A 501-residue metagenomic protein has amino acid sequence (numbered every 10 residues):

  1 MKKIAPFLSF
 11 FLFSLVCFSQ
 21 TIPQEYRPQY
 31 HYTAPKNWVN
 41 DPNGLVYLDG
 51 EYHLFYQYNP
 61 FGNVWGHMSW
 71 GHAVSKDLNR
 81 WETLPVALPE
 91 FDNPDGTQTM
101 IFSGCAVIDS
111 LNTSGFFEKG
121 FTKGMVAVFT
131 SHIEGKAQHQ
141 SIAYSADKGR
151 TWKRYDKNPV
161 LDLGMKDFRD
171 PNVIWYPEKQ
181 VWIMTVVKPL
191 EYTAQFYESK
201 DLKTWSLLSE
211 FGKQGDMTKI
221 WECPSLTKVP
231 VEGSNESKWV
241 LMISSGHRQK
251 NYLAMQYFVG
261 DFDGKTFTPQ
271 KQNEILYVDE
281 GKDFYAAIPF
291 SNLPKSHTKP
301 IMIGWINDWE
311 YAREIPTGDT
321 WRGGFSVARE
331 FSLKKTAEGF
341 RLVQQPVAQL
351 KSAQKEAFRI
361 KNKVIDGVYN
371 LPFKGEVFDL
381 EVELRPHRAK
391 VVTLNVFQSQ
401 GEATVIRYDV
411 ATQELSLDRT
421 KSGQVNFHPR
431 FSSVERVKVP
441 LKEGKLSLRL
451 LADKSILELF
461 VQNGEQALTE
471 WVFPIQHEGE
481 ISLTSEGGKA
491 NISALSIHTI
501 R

Functional and structural regions predicted by a protein language model:
M1-Q24: Bacterial Sec-dependent N-terminal signal peptides
L15-V16, Q214, W471, I475: Residues in and immediately flanking transmembrane alpha helices
Q20-P171, W175-W221, P230-E280, K295-K299 (+4 more regions): Beta-rich carbohydrate-recognition and catalytic domains
E222-P224, A287: Repeated scaffold domains used in trafficking and secretory/extracellular systems, primarily beta-propellers
T227-K228, S291: Short glycine/serine- and small hydrophobic-enriched flexible loop segments
G233, D261-E274, V278-A286, F290-R501: Beta-rich accessory regions
